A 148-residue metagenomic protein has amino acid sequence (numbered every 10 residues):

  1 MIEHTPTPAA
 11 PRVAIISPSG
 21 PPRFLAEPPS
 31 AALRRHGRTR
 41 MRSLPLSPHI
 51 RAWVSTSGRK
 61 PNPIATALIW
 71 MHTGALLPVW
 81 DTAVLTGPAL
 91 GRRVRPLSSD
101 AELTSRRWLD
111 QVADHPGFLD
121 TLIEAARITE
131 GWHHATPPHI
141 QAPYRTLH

Functional and structural regions predicted by a protein language model:
M1-R35, T39-H148: Short beta-rich binding modules
